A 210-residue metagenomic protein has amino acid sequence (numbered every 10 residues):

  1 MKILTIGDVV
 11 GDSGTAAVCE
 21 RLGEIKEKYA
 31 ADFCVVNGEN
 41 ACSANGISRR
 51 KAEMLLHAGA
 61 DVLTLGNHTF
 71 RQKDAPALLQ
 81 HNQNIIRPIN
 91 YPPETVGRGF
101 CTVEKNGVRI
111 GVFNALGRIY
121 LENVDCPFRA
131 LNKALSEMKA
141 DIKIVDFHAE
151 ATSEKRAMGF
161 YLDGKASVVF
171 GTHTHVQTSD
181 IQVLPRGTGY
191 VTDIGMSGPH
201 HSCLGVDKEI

Functional and structural regions predicted by a protein language model:
M1-I210: Acidic, metal/ion-coordinating pockets
